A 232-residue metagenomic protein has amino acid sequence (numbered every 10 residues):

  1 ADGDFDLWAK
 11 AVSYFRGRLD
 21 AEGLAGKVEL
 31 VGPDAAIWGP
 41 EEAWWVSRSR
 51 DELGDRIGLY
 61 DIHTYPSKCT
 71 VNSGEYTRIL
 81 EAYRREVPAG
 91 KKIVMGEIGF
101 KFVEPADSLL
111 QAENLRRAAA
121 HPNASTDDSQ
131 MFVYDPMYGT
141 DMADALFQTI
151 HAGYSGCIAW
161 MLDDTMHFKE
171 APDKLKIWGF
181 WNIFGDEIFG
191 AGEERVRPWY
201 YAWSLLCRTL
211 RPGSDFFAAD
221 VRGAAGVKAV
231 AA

Functional and structural regions predicted by a protein language model:
A1-D4, W8, L24, G58 (+3 more regions): Residue-level signal for functionally critical sites in structured catalytic/ligand-binding pockets
G3-A152: Noncatalytic carbohydrate-binding groove/subsite architecture in carbohydrate-active enzymes
F100-A229: Aromatic/acidic polysaccharide-binding cleft in carbohydrate-active enzymes
